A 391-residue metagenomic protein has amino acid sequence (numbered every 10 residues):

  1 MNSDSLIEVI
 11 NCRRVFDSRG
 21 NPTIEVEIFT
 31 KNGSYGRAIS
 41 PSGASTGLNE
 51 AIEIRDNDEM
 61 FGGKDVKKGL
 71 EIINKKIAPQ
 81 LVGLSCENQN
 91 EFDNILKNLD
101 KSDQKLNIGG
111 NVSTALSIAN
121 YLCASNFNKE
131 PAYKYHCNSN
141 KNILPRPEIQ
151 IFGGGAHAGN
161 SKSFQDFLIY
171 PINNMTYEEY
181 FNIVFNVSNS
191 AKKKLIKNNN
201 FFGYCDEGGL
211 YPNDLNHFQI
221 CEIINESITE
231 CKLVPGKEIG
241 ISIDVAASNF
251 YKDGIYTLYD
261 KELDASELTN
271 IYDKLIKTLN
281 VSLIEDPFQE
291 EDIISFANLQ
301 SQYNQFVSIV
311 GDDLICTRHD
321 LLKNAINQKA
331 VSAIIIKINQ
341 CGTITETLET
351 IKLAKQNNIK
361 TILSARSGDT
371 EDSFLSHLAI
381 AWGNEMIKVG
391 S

Functional and structural regions predicted by a protein language model:
M1-I24: Short, Gly/Pro- and small/polar-rich lid/capping loops
R14, I24-N32, G36-S42, I149-P171 (+3 more regions): Short beta-strand elements
F16-S18, K101-A119, P147-G159, Y204-C205: Glycine/serine-rich anion-binding loops at beta->alpha junctions that coordinate negatively charged ligand groups
P41-E130, K134, F181, G209: Metal- or metallocofactor-binding catalytic centers and their adjacent structured scaffolds across diverse enzyme
N49, N142-C205: Mobile "lid/hinge" segments at catalytic clefts and subdomain interfaces of large enzymes
K129-E148: Glycine/threonine-rich beta-strand-loop-alpha-helix active-site module that forms ligand/phosphate-binding
F201, Y211, F218-S391: Catalytic core of soluble alpha/beta enzymes
